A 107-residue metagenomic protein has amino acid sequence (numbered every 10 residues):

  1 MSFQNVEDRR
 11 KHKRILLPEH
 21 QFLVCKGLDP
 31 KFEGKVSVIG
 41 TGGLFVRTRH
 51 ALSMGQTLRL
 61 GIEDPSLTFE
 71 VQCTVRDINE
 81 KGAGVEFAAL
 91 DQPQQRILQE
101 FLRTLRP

Functional and structural regions predicted by a protein language model:
M1-I39, Q99-P107: N-terminal helix initiation/capping motif
H12, R47-A51: Short, surface-exposed secondary-structure edge patches
E19-C25, G55-T68: Short conserved beta-strand and strand-loop elements enriched in small hydrophobics with frequent Asp/Gly
K26, T41, I78-A83: Short, conserved beta-turn/loop elements at beta-strand boundaries and strand-helix junctions
G34, V71-R76: Short beta-strand-centered aromatic/proline hotspots
V38, V75-N79, A89: A residue-level detector for short acidic-glycine micro-motifs
L44-T48, K81-A89: Short, solvent-exposed secondary-structure boundary/capping segments
T57-D64, Q95-P107: Extended Gly/Ser/Thr-rich low-complexity repeat segments, especially those forming or decorating extracellular
